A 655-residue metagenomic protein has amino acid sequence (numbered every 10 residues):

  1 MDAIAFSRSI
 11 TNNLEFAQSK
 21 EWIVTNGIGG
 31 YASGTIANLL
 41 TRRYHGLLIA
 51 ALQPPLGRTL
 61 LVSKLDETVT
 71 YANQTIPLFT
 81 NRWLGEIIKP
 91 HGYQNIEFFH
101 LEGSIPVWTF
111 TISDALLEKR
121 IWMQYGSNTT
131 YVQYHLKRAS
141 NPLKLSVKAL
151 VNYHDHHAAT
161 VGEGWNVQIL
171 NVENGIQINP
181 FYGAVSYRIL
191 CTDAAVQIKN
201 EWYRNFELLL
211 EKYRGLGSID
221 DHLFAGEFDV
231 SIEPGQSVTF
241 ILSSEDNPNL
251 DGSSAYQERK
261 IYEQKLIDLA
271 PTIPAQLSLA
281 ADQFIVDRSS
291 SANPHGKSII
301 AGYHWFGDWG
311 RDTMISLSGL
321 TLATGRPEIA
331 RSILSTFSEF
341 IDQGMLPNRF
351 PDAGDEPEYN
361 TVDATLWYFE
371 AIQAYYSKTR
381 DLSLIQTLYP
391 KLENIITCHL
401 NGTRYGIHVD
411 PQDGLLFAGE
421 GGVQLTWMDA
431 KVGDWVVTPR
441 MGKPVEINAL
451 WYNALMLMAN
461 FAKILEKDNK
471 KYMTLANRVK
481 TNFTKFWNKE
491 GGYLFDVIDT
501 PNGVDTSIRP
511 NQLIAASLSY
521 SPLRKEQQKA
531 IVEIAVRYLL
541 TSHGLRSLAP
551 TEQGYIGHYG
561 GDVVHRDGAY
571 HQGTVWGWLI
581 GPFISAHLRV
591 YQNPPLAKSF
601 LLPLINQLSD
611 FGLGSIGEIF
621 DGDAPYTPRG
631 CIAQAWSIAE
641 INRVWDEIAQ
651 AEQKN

Functional and structural regions predicted by a protein language model:
M1-L269, H304, R326, Q572 (+2 more regions): Terminal accessory carbohydrate-recognition/targeting modules of carbohydrate-active enzymes
P77-I105, T109-L116, E533-T541, S547-H558 (+3 more regions): Non-catalytic C-terminal accessory modules of carbohydrate-active enzymes
K119, L223-D229, G296-T313, D352-T365 (+5 more regions): Solvent-exposed loop and edge beta-strand segments that line ligand/cofactor-binding and catalytic clefts
K137-A139, T160-G162, I169-V172, P180 (+10 more regions): Aromatic-rich carbohydrate-recognition surfaces in CAZymes
S146, S253-L269, I273-L277, G325-E339 (+4 more regions): Extended, well-ordered alpha-helical scaffold segments
K260-Y303, S332, T336, L548-Y555: Conserved oxyanion/phosphate-binding beta-strand-loop segments in alpha/beta enzyme cores
A275, N348, L400, R404-P411 (+4 more regions): Catalytic cores of carbohydrate-active enzymes
G421-P439: A short, charged helix-loop
